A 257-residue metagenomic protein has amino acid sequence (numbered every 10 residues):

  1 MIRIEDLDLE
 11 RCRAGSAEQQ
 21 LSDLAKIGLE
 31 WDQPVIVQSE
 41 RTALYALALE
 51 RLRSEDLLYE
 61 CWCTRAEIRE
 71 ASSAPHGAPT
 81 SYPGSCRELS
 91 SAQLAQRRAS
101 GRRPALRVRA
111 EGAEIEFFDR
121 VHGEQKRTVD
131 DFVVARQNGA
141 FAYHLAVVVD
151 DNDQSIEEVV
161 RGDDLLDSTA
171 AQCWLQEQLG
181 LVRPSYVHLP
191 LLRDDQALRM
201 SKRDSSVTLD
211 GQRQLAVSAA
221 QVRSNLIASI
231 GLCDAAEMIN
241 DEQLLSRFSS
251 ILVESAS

Functional and structural regions predicted by a protein language model:
M1, L7, L24, W31 (+4 more regions): Bulky hydrophobic/aromatic packing residues
M1-G77, D163-L181: N-terminal Rossmann-like or analogous alpha/beta NTP/dinucleotide-binding catalytic cores that position adenine
I4, L29, I36, L52-E55 (+6 more regions): Generic preference for well-ordered secondary structure
A17, T42, R65, P79 (+4 more regions): Alpha-helix initiation and N-capping motif
E40-E55, P79-G84, A105, E111 (+1 more regions): Short secondary-structure transition/capping segments
Y59, T64, D167-S168, Q178-S257: Catalytic adenosine-cofactor/nucleotide-binding cores of aminoacyl-tRNA synthetases and other
A66-R213: Active-site cores that bind ATP or allylic diphosphates and position pyrophosphate for catalysis
